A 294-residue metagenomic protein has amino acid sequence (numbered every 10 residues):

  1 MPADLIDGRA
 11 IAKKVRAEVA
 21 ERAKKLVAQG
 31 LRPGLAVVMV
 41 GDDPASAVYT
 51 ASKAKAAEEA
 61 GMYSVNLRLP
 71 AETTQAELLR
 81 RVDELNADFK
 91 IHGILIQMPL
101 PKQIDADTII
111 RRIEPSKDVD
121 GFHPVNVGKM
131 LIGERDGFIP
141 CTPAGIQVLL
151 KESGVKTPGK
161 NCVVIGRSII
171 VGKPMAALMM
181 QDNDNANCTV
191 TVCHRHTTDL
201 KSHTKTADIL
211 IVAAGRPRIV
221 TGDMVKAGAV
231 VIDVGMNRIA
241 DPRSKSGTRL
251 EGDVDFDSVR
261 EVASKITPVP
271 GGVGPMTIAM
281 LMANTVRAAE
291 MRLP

Functional and structural regions predicted by a protein language model:
M1-L31: Positively charged, low-complexity intrinsically disordered leader regions
M1-R9, P33-A36, A60-L67: Generic N-terminal amphipathic, Lys/Arg-enriched alpha-helix
K25-L35, D42-E59: N-terminal glycine-rich anion-binding loops that anchor highly charged ligand groups
V40-A54, E134-V230, V234, I239 (+1 more regions): Glycine-rich phosphate/diphosphate-binding loop of Rossmann-like nucleotide-binding domains
A57-A71, A186-V192: Short beta-strand elements in bilobed, periplasmic/extracellular small-molecule ligand-binding domains
E77-F89: Short, well-structured alpha-helical segments in soluble
G93-C162, H203: Anion-binding alpha/beta catalytic cores of soluble intermediary-metabolism enzymes, centered on
A106-G128, G235-L293: Rossmann-fold NAD(P)-binding glycine/threonine-rich loop
